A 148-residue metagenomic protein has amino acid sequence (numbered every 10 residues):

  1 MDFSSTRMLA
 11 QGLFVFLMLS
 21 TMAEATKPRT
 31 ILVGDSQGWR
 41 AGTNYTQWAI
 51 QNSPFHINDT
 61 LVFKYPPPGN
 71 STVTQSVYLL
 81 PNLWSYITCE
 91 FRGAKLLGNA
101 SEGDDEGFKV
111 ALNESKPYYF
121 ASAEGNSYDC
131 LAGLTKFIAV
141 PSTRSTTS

Functional and structural regions predicted by a protein language model:
D2-Q11, L19-R40, Q47, P68-G69 (+1 more regions): Extracellular/periplasmic metallocenter environments
N44-P54: Short beta-strand segments of immunoglobulin-like
I57-N58: Loop/turn positions that initiate beta-strands
S76-L79: Beta-strand signatures of extracellular beta-sandwich domains
